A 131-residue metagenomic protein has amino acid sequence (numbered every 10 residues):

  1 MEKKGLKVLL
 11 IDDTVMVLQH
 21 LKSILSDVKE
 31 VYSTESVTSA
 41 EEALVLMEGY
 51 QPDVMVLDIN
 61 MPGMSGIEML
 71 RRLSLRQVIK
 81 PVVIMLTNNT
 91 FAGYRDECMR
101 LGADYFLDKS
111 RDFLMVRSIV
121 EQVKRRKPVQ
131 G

Functional and structural regions predicted by a protein language model:
D12, D58, T87: Active-site residues of response regulator receiver
V15-E35: Two-component/phosphorelay signaling modules centered on CheY-like receiver
T38-E42, S65-E68: Acidic catalytic/metal-coordinating carboxylates
V45, I67-V78: Short amphipathic alpha-helix used as the core "switch/output" element in two-component signaling
Y50-V56: Active-site beta3 strand of CheY-like receiver
M61: Receiver (REC) domain active-site loop signature in two-component systems and cognate sites in sensor histidine kinases
E68, T90-L107, R111: Alpha4 helix (beta4-alpha4-beta5 surface) of REC/receiver domains from two-component response regulators
R111-E121: C-terminal output helix
